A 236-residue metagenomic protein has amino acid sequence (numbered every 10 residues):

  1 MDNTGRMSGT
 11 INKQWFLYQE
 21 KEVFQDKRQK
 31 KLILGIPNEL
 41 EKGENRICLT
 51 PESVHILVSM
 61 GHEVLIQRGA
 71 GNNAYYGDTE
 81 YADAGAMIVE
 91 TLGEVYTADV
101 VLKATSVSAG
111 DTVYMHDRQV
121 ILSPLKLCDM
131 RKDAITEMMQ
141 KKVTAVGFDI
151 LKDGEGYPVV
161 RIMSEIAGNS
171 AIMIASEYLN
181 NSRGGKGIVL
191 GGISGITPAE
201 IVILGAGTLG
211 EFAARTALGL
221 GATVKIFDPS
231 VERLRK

Functional and structural regions predicted by a protein language model:
M1-I33, E39, G110-A199: Glycine/serine-rich phosphate-binding loop and adjoining beta1-alpha1 elements at the start of nucleotide-handling
Q19-E137: An N-terminal-biased, well-structured beta-alpha scaffold segment characteristic of Rossmann-like dinucleotide-binding
N38, G43-G71, G184-K236: Glycine-rich phosphate/diphosphate-binding loop of Rossmann-like nucleotide-binding domains
S59-E63, A86, V100-K103, Q140-T144 (+3 more regions): Generic secondary-structure signature for well-ordered alpha-helical cores
I88-A98, M138, N169-Y178, G205-L220: Short, Lys/Arg-enriched charge-dense amphipathic segments
